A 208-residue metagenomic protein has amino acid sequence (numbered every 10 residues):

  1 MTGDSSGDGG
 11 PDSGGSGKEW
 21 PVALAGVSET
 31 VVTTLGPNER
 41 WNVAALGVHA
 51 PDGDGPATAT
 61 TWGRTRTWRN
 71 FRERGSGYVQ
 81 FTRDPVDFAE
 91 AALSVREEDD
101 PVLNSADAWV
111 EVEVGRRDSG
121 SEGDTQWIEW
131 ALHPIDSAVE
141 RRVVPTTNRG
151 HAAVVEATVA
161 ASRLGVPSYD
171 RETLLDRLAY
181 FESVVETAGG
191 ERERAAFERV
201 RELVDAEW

Functional and structural regions predicted by a protein language model:
M1-R69, Q80: N-terminal structural module
S28, G53-G55, E73-G77, A106-V110 (+1 more regions): A generic structural signal for short beta-strands and their flanking turns/coil linkers
V31, E111-G115, A131-H133: Residues located in well-ordered beta-strands
L35, H49, D100, G115-S119 (+1 more regions): Residue-level recognition of beta-strand microenvironments
R64-A106: Short, structured beta-strand-loop surface elements
P85, A108, V114-S121: Short, charged beta-turn/beta-strand-edge "cap" motif at the junction between a beta-strand and an adjacent loop
E122-D170: Flexible glycine-rich active-site/ligand-binding loops centered on an Asp-His dyad
T158-W208: An accessory alpha-helical subdomain
